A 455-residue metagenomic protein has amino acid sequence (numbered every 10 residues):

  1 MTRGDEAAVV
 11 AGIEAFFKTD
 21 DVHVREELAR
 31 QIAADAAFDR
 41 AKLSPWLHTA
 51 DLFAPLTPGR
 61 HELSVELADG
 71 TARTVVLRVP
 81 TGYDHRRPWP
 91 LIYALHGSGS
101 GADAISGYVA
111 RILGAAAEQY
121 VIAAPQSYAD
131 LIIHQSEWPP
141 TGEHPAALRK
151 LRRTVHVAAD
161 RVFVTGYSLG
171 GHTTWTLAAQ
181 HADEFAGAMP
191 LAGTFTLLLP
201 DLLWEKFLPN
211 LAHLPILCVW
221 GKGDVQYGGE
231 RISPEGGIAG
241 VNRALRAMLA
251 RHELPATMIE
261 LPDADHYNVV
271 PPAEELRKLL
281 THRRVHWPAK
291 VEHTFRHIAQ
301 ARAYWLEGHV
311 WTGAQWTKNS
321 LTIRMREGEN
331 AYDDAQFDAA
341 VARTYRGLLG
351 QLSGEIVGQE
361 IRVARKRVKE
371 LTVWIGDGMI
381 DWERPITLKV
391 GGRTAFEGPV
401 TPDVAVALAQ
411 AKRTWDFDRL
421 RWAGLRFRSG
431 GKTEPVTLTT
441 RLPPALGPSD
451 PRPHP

Functional and structural regions predicted by a protein language model:
M1-Q31, G70-A72, A247, R251-T257 (+1 more regions): Alpha/beta-hydrolase-fold serine-hydrolase catalytic core, especially in secreted/extracellular enzymes
V9-V10, H96-G99, A129, R152-V157 (+6 more regions): Cell-envelope and extracellular/periplasmic
Q31-H85: N-terminal cap/lid segment of alpha/beta-hydrolase-fold proteins
T81-R87, I133-L169, A179-F185: Gly/Ser-rich "nucleophile elbow"/oxyanion-hole loop immediately N-terminal to the catalytic nucleophile in hydrolases
R87-L91, A117-I122, A158-V162, A182-A188 (+2 more regions): Loop/turn elements at helix/coil->beta-strand transitions in domains of secreted/extracellular proteins
L91, L95-R153: Active-site machinery of serine-nucleophile hydrolases
D103-L113, A147, H172-T174, F195-P209 (+1 more regions): Alpha-helical scaffolding within the catalytic cores of extracellular/periplasmic polymer-degrading hydrolases
G187, G193-L280: The feature captures the conserved acid-bearing segment of alpha/beta-hydrolase catalytic domains
